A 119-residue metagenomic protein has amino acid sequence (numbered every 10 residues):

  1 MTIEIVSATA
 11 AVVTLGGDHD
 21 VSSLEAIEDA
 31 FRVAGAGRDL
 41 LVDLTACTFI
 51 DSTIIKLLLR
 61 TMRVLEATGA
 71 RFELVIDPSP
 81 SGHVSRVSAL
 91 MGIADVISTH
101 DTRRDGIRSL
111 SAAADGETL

Functional and structural regions predicted by a protein language model:
M1-T48, M62-L119: STAS-like cytosolic regulatory interaction modules
